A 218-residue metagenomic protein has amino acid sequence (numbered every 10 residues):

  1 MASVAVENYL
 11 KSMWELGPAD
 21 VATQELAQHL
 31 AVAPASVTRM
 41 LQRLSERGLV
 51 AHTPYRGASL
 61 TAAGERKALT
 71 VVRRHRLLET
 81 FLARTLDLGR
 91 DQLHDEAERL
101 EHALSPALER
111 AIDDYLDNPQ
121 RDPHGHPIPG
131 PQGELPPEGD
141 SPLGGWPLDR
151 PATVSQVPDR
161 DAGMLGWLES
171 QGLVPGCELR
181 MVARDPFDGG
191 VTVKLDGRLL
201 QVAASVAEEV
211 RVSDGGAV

Functional and structural regions predicted by a protein language model:
M1-V32: N-terminal helix-turn-helix DNA-binding core of bacterial DNA-binding proteins
Y9, L26, V37-R47, L168 (+1 more regions): Basic amphipathic alpha-helical segments that dock to polyanions
T23-Q24, Q42, A62, T80: Residues within the helices of the helix-turn-helix
A35, D91: Key DNA-contact positions within bacterial/archaeal DNA-binding proteins
S45-Y55: A short, conserved structural fragment
R56-H75: Basic, amphipathic "hinge/linker" alpha-helix immediately C-terminal to the N-terminal HTH DNA-binding motif
H102-E209: Mid-protein regulatory/catalytic core that forms ligand/cofactor-binding pockets and protein-protein interaction
